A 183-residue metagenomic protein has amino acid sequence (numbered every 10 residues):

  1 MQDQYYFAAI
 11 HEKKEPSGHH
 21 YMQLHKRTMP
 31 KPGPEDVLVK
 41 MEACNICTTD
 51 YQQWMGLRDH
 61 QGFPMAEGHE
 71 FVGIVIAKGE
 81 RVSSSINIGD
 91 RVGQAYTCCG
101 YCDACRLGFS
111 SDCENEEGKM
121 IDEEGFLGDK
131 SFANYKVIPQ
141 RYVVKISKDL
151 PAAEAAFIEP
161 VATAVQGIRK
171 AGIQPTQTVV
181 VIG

Functional and structural regions predicted by a protein language model:
Q2-A9: Short structural boundary motif marking the start of a folded domain
Q4, G33, N87-I88, P139 (+1 more regions): Residue-level preference for short coil/turn positions at secondary-structure junctions
H11-P16, C44-I46: Short polar catalytic/cofactor-binding loops
H19-T28: Short glycine/threonine/proline-enriched tight-turn/helix- or strand-capping micro-motif at secondary-structure
T28-M29, G62-G68, E124-G128, N134: Short Gly/Pro-enriched turn/cap motifs at secondary-structure boundaries
P30-C44, L57-R106, S147-D149: Glycine-rich beta-strand-centered segment in the early N-terminal region that forms part of a ligand/cofactor-binding
T49-Q53: Cytochrome P450 core scaffold surrounding the K-helix E-X-X-R motif and the conserved "meander" helix-loop region
Y101-I182: NAD(P)H dinucleotide-binding glycine-rich loop of Rossmann-like/cofactor-binding domains, especially the beta1-alpha1
